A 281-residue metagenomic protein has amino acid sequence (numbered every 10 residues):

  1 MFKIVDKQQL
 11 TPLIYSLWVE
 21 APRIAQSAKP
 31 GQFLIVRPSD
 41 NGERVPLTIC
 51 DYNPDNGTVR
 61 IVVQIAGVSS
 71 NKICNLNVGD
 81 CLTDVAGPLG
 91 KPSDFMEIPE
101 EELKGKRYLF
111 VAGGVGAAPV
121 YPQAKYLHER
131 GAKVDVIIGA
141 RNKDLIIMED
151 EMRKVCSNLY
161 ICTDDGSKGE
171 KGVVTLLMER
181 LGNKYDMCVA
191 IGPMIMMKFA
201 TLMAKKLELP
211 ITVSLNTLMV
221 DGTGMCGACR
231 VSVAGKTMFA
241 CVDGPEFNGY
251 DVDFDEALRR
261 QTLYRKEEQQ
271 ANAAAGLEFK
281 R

Functional and structural regions predicted by a protein language model:
M1-D80: Ferredoxin-reductase
D6, D51, I161-T163, V213 (+1 more regions): Structural signal for conserved beta-strand scaffold positions within catalytic alpha/beta enzyme cores
V36, D84-V85, V231: A generic structural signal for residues embedded in beta-strands
S39, G87-P88, A234: Short, surface-exposed secondary-structure boundary micro-motifs
G42-D51, L89-E100, C241: Short, Lys/Arg- and Gly-enriched loop/turn segments at beta-strand edges
N71-V220: FNR/FR-type flavoprotein reductase catalytic core
P119, M194-I195, N216-E246: Local cysteine-cluster metal-coordination motifs and their immediate loop/turn environment, predominantly Fe-S cluster
F239-D243, F247-R281: Short Fe-S-cluster ligation motifs
